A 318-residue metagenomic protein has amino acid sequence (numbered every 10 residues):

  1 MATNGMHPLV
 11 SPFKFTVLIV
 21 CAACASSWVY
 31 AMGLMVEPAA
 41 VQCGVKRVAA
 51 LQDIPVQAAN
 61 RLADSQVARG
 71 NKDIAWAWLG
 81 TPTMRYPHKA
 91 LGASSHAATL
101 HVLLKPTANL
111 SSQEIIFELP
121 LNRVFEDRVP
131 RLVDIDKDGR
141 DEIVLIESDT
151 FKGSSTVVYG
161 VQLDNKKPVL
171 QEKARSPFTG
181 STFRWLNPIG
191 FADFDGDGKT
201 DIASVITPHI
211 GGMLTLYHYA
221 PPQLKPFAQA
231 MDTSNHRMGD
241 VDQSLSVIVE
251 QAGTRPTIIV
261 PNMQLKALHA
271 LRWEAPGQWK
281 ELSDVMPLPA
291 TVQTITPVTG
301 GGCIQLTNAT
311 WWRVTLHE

Functional and structural regions predicted by a protein language model:
A2-G5, A31: Residue-level detector of intrinsically disordered terminal segments
N4-V17: Bacterial N-terminal signal peptides that target proteins for export
C24-W28: N-terminal signal peptide c-region/cleavage motif recognized by signal peptidases
Y30-E318: Beta-propeller-forming repeat regions
